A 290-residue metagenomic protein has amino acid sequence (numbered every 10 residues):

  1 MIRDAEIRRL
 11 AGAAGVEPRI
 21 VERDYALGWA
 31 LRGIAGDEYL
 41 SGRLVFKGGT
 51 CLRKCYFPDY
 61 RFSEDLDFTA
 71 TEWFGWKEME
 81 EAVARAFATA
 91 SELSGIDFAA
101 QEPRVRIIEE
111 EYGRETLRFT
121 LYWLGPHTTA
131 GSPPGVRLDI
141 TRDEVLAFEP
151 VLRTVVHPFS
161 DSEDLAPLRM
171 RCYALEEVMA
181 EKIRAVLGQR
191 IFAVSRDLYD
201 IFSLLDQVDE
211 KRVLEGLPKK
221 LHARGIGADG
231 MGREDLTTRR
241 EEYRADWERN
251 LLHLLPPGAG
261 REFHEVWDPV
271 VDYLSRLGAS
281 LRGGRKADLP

Functional and structural regions predicted by a protein language model:
M1-L44, K54-Y60, E64-L66, A70-P290: Structured mid-to-C-terminal alpha-helical surface segments
F46-T50: Glycine-rich beta-strand-to-loop/alpha-helix junction loops that act as flexible
